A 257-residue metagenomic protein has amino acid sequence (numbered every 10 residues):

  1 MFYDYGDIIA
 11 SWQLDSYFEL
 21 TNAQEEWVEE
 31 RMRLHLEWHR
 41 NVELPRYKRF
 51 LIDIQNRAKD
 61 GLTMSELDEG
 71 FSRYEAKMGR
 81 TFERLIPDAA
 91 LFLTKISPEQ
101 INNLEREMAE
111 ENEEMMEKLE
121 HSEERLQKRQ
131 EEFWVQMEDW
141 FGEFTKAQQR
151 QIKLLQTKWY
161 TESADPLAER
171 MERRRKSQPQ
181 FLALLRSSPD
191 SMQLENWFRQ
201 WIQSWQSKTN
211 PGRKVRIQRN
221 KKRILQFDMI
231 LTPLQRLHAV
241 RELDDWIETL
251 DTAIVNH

Functional and structural regions predicted by a protein language model:
M1, D68-G70, Y74-K77, M116-K118 (+4 more regions): Short, contiguous, well-ordered secondary-structure segments
F2-N103, E107, E111, L243-W246: N-terminal Sec/ER secretory leader and immediately downstream segment of secreted/extracellular precursors
Y3, F18-E26, G79-P87, S97 (+3 more regions): Short, low-complexity cationic-aromatic patches
D4-Y5, Q127-E131, I217-Q218: Short helix-capping and inter-helix turn/linker motifs at the boundaries of alpha-helical repeat units
S11-D15, Q55, A90-L93, M137-F141 (+2 more regions): Amphipathic alpha-helical segments within well-ordered protein domains
S11-W12, R174, Q178-H257: A cross-kingdom marker for long, charged
E26-E30, V42-I52, S97-E110, T157 (+2 more regions): Extended intrinsically disordered, low-complexity coil regions enriched in Ser, Thr, Gly, Ala and often Pro
P87-K208: Extended amphipathic alpha-helical interaction segments
